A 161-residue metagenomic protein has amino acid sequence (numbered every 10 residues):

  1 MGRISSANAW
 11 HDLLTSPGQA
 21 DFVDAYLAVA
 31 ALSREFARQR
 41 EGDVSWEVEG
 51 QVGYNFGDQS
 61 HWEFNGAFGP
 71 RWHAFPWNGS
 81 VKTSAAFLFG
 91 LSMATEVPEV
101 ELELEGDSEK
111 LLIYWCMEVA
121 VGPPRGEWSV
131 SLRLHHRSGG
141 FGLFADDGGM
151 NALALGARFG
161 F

Functional and structural regions predicted by a protein language model:
M1-R34, R158: Short glycine/proline- and aromatic-enriched beta-strand/turn motifs that initiate or cap beta-hairpins
L27, R34-E41, W46-G148, R158-F161: Outer-membrane beta-barrel transmembrane domain signature
